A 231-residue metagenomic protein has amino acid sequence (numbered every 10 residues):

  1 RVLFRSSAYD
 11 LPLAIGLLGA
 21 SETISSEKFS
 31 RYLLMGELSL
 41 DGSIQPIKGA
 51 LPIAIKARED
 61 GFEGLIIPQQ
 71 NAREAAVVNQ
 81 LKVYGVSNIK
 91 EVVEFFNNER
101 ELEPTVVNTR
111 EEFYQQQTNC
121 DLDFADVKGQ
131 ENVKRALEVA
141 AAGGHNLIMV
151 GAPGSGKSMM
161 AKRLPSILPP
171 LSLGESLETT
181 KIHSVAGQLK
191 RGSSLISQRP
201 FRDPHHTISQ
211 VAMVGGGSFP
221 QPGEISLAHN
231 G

Functional and structural regions predicted by a protein language model:
R1-I148, A152-S158, I196: Peripheral, non-AAA+ core regions of ATP-driven protein-machinery
L18, V93, P165, L177-K181 (+1 more regions): Conserved protein kinase catalytic domain
T23, N97-E101, A142, N146 (+4 more regions): Generic secondary-structure signature for well-ordered alpha-helical cores
S25-E27, E59, A140-A142, H205-H206 (+2 more regions): Conserved catalytic network of the ASCE P-loop NTPase/AAA+ motor domain
Q80, L173, Q210, N230: ATP/adenylate-binding site constellation spanning eukaryotic-like Ser/Thr protein kinases, ABC-transporter
E138, S194-F201, V211-G231: Conserved alpha-helical scaffold flanking the Walker A/P-loop in AAA+ ATPase domains
I148-S193: Walker A/P-loop
